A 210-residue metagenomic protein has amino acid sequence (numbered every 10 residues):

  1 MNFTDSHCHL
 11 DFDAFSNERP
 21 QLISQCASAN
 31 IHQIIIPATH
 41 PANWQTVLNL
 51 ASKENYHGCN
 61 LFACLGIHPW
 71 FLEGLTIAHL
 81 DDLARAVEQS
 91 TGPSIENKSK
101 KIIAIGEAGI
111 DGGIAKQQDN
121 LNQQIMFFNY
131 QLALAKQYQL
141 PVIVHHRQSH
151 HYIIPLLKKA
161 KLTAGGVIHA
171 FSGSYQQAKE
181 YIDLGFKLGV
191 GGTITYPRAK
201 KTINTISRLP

Functional and structural regions predicted by a protein language model:
M1-P210: Mid-domain alpha/beta scaffold segments of enzyme catalytic cores
